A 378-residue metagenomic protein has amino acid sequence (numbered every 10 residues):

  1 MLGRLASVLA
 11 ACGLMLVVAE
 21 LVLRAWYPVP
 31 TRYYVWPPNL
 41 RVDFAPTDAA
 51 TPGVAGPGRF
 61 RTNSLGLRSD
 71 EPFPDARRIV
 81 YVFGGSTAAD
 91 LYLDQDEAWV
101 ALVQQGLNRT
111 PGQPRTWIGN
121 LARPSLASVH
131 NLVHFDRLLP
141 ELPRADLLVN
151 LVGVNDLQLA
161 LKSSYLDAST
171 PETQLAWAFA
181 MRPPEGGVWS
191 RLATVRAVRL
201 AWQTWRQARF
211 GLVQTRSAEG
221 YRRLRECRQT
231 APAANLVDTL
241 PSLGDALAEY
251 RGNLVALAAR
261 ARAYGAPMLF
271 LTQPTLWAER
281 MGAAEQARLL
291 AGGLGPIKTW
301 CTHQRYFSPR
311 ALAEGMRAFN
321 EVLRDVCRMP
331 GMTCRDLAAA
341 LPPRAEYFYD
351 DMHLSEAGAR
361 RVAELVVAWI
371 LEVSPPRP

Functional and structural regions predicted by a protein language model:
S7, Y250, F319, R328 (+2 more regions): Histidine-centered active-site loop/cap adjacent to the catalytic His in serine esterases/O-acetyl transfer systems
S7-V22: Hydrophobic membrane-insertion alpha-helices, especially the h-region of bacterial N-terminal signal peptides
W26-G106, T110-Q113, A345: Membrane/wall-proximal cationic-aromatic binding patches
R59, I79-Y81, T87-A218: Conserved SGNH/GDSL esterase-like catalytic core that processes O-acyl groups on lipids and polysaccharides
R77-R78, P114-T116, P143-L147, R262-L269 (+1 more regions): Loop/turn elements at helix/coil->beta-strand transitions in domains of secreted/extracellular proteins
S86-D94, N120-P124, P241-L247, P309-A313 (+1 more regions): Second-shell loop/turn segments in exported
N155-R324, P342-A345: Serine-dependent acyl-ester chemistry module
